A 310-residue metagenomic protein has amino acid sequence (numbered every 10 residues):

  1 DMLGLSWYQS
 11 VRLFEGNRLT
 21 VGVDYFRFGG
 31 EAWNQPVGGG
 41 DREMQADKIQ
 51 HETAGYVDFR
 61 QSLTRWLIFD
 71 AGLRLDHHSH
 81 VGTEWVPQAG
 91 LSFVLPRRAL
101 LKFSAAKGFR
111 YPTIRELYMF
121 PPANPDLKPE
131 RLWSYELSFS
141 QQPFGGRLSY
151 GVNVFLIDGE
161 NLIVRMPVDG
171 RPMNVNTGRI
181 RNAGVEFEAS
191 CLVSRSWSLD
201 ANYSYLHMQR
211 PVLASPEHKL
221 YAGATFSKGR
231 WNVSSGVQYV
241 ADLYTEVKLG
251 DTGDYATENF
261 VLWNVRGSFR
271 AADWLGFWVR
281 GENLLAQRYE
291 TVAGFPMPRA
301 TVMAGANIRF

Functional and structural regions predicted by a protein language model:
D1-L3, I49-T53, T83-W85, R131-Y135 (+5 more regions): Residues that define the transmembrane beta-barrel architecture of outer-membrane proteins
D1-V81, V94, L148-V154, D200: Face-selective signature of the C-terminal outer-membrane beta-barrel domain
L5-V11, V57-Q61, A89-F93, L137-Q141 (+5 more regions): Residues on the lipid-exposed face of transmembrane beta-strands in outer-membrane beta-barrel proteins
L19-V21, F69-A71, L101-F103, L148-V152 (+6 more regions): Transmembrane beta-strands of outer-membrane beta-barrel proteins
Y25-E31, T53, L73-S79, A105-Y111 (+9 more regions): Transmembrane beta-strands of outer-membrane beta-barrel pores
K48-Q50, V94, L100, S104-E160 (+3 more regions): Outer-membrane beta-barrel signature, preferentially recognizing the C-terminal barrel domain of Gram-negative
S62-F69, L156-D158, V175-E246, D273-F277 (+1 more regions): Gram-negative outer-membrane beta-barrel transporters
D158, Y239-K248, A256, V265-F310: C-terminal beta-signal and adjacent terminal beta-strands/loops of Gram-negative outer-membrane beta-barrel proteins
